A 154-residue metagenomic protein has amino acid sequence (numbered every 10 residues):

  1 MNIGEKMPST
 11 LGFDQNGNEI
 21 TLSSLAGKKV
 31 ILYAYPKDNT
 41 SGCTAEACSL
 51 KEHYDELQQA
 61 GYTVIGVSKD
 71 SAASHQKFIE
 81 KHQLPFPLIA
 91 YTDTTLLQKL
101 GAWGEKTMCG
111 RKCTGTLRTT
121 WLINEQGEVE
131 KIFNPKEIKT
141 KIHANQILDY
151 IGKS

Functional and structural regions predicted by a protein language model:
M1-S154: Chalcogenol-based redox active-site neighborhoods
